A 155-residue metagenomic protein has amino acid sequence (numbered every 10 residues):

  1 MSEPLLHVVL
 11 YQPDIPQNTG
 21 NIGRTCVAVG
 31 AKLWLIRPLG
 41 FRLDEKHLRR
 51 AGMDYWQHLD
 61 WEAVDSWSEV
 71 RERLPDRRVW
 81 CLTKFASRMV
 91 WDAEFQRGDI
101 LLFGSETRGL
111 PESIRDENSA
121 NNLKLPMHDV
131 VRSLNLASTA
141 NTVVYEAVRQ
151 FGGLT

Functional and structural regions predicted by a protein language model:
M1-T155: Post-transcriptional modification and biogenesis factors for structured RNAs of the translation apparatus
